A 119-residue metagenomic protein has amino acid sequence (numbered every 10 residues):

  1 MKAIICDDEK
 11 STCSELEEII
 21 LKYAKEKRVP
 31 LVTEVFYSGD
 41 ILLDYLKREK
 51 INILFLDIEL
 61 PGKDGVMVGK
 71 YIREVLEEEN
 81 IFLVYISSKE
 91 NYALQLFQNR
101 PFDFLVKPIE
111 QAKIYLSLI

Functional and structural regions predicted by a protein language model:
M1-I4: Non-catalytic signal-transmission and effector/linker regions of two-component phosphorelay proteins
C6, V32, F104: Short, flexible active-site loop motifs that bind/organize anionic cofactors or intermediates
C6-D7, F36, L54: Conserved sequence signature across two-component system core domains
D7-E9, S88: Acidic di-acidic motifs
E9-E34: Two-component/phosphorelay signaling modules centered on CheY-like receiver
K27, F36, V84-I86: Structural motif
V35-I41, G65: Helix N-cap/capping motif at the beta->alpha junctions
D44-I119: CheY-like receiver
